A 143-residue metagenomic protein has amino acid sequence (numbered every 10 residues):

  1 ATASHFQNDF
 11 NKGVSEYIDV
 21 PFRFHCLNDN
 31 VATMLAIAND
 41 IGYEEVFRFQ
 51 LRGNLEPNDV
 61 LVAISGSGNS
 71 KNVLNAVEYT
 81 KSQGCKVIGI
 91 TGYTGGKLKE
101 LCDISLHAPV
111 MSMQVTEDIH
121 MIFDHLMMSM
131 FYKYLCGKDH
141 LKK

Functional and structural regions predicted by a protein language model:
A1-L141: Glycine-rich phosphate-binding loops that contact phosphosugars or nucleotide phosphates
